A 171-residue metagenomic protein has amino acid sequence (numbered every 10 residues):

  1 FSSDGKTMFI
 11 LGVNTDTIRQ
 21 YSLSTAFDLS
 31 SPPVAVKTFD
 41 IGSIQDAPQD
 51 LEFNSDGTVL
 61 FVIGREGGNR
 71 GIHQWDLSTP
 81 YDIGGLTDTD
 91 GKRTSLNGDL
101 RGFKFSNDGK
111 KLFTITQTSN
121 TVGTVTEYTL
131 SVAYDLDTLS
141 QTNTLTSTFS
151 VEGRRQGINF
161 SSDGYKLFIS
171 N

Functional and structural regions predicted by a protein language model:
F1-N171: Polar, enzyme-active/binding microenvironments
